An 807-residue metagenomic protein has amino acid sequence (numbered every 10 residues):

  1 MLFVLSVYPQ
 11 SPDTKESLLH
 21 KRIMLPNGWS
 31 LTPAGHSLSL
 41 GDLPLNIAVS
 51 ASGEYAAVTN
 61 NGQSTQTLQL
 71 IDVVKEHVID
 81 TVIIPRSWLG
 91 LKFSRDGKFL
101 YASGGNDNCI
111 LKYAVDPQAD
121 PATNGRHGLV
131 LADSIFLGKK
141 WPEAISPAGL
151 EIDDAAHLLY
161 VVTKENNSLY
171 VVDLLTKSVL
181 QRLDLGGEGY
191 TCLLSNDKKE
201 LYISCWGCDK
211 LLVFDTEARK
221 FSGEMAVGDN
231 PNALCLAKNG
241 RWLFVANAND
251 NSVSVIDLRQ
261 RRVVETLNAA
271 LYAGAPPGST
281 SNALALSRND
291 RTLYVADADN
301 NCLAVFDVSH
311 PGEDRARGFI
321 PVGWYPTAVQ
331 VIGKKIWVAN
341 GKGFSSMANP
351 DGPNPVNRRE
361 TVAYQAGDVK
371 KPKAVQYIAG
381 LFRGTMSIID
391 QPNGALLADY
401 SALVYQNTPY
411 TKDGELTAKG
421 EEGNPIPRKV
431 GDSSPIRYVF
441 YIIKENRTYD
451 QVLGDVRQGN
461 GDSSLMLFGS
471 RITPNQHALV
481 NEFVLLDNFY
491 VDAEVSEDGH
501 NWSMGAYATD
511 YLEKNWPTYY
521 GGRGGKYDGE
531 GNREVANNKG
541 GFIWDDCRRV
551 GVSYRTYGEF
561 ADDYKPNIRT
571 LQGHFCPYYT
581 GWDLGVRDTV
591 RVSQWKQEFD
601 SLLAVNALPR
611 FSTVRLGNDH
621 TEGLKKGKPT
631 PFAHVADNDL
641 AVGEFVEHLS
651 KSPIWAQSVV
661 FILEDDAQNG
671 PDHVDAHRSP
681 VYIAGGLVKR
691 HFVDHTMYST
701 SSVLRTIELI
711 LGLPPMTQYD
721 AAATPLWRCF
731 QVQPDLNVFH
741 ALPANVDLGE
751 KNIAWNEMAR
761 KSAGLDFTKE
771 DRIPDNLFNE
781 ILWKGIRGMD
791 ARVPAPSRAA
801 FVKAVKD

Functional and structural regions predicted by a protein language model:
M1-L2, L31, G128-V130, A379 (+3 more regions): A generic structural signal for short, non-catalytic loop/turn and secondary-structure boundary residues
M1-Q10: Bacterial Sec-dependent N-terminal signal peptides
P9-N424: Predominantly soluble domains enriched in secretory-pathway, periplasmic, or organellar proteins
A398-D807: N-terminal pro-sequences and low-complexity stem/linker regions of secreted or lumenal proteins
